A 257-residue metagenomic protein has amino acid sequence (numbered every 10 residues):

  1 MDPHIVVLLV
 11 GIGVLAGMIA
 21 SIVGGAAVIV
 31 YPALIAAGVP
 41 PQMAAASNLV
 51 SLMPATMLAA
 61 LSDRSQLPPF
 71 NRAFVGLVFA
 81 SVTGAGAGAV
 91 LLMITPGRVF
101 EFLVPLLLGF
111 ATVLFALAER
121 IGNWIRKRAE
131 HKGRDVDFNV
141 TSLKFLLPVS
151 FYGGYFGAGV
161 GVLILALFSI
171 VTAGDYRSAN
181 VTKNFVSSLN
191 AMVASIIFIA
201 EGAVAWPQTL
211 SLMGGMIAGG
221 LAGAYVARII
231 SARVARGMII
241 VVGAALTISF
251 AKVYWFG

Functional and structural regions predicted by a protein language model:
M1-P40, K127-N180, L210: Selected transmembrane alpha-helices and immediately adjacent juxtamembrane segments of polytopic inner-membrane
M1-V6, I35-M43, M93-E101, I199-P207 (+1 more regions): Helix-coil boundary and interhelical linker segments in multi-pass alpha-helical membrane proteins
V6, L49, V104-L108, T112 (+3 more regions): Residues within membrane-spanning alpha-helices of integral membrane proteins, especially the hydrophobic core/packing
V14-M18, A33, M57-L61, G86-V90 (+5 more regions): Alpha-helical transmembrane segments of multipass membrane proteins
M18, I22, A33, G86 (+9 more regions): Membrane-interface helix caps of multi-pass small-molecule transporters
V39-N48, N71-G76, A173-N184: Membrane-interface alpha-helices at helix entry/exit sites of multi-pass transporters
S47-F102, L106, A191-V242: Selective hydrophobic functional segments
M57-P68, L106-G133, A245-G257: Transmembrane helix exit motif
